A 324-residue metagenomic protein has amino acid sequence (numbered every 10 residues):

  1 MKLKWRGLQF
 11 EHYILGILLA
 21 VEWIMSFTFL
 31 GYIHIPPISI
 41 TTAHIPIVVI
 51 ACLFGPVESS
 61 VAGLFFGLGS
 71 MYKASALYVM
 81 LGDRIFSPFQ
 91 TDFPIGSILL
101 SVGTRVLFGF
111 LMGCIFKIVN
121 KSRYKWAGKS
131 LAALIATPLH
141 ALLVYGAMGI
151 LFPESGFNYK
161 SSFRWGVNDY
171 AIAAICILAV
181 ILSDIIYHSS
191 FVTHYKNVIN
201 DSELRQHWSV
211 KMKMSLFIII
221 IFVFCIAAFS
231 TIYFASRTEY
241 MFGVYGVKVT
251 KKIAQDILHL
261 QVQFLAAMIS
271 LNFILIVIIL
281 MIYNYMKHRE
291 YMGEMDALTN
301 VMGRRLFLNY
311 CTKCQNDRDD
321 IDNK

Functional and structural regions predicted by a protein language model:
M1-A62: Hydrophobic transmembrane alpha-helices
M1-I17, Y145-Y245, D256-I276, Y283-Y291: Alpha-helical transmembrane segments and their cytosolic interface
K2-M25, Y72, A76-M148, V180-H188 (+1 more regions): Short helix-perturbing small/polar motifs within transmembrane alpha-helices
Y32-I35, G82-P88, P153-S161: Membrane-interface helix termini and inter-helical loops of multi-pass transporters
E58-G63, K129, A133: Alpha-helical transmembrane segments and their helix-entry boundary regions
F66-G67, T137: Residue-level recognition of pore/gate-forming positions within transmembrane alpha-helices of multi-pass
E290-T312: Conserved nucleotide-binding and Mg2+-coordinating catalytic segments in signaling enzymes
Y310-K324: Active-site-proximal structural segments of metal-dependent nucleotidyl cyclase/transferase enzymes
